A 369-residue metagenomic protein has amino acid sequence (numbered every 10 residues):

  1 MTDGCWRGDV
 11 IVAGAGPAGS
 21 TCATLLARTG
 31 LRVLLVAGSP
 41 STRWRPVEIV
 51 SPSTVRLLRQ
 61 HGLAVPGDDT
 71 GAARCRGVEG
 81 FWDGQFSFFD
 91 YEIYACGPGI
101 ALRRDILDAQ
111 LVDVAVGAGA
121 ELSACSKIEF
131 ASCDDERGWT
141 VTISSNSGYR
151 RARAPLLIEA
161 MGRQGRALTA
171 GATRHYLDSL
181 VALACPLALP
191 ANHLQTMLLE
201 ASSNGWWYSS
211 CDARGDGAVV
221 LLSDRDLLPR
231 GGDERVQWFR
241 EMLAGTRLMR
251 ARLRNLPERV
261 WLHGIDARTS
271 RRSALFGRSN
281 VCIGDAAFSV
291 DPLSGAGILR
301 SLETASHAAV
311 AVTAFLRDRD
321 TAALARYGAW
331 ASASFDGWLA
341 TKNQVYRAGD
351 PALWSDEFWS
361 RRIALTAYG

Functional and structural regions predicted by a protein language model:
D3-G16: Beta1/beta-strand and adjacent pyrophosphate-binding region of the FAD-binding site in flavoprotein oxidoreductases
A13, A27-P46: Glycine-rich FAD pyrophosphate-binding loop
G19-S20: N-terminal Rossmann-fold NAD(P) dinucleotide-binding loop
S39-H61: Conserved N-terminal glycine-rich FAD pyrophosphate-binding loop of Rossmann-like flavoproteins
R59-A109: A conserved beta-strand/loop capping segment in the N-terminal third of enzymes that catalyze redox or closely related
V114-M249: Predominantly flavin-linked oxidoreductase catalytic cores and closely associated redox partners
L227-A308: FAD/FMN-dependent oxidoreductases across multiple families
V310-G369: C-terminal helical "tail/cap" subdomain of flavin- and related membrane-associated enzymes
